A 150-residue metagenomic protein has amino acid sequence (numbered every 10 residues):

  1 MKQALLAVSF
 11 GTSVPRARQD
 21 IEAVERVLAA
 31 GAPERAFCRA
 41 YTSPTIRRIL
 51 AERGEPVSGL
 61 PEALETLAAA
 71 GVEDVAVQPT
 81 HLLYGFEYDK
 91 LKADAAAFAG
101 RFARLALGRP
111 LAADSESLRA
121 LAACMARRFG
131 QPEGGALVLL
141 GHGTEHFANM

Functional and structural regions predicted by a protein language model:
M1-M150: Active-site-proximal alpha-helix that buttresses catalytic centers in soluble enzyme cores
